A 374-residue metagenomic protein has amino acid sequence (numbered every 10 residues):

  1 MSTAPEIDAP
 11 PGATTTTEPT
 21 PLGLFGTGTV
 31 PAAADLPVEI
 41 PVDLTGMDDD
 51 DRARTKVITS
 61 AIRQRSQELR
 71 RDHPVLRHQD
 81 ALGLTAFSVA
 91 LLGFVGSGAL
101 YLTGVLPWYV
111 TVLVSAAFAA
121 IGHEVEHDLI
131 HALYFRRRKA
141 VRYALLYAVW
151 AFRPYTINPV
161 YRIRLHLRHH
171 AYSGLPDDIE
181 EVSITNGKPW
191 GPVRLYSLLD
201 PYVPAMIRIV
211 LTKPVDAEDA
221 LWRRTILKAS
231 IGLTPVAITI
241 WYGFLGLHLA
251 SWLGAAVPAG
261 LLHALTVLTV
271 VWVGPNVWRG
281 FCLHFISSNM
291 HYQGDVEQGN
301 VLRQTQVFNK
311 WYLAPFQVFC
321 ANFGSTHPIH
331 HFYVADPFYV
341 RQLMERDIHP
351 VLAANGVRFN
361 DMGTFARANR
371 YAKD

Functional and structural regions predicted by a protein language model:
M1-I121, V125-E126, F152-V273, F338-D374: Non-catalytic, topology-defining segments of multipass membrane proteins
L69-R70, G294-V307, H349-V351: Polar-ligand-bearing catalytic/cofactor-coordination segments of membrane-embedded or membrane-tethered inner-membrane
Y109-V110, A116-F118, G280-C282, F319-A321: Short hydrophobic "helix-edge" motifs at membrane interfaces and signal-peptide entry regions
A117-L129, N158, V271-N300: Transmembrane alpha-helical segments that form the membrane-embedded catalytic/substrate-channel core of multi-pass
G122-A132, R162-G174, I286-D295, C320-P337: Histidine-centered catalytic micro-motifs
L133-P154, E181-W190, G299-A314: Juxtamembrane helix-capping/reentrant segments at transmembrane boundaries
Y202-P204, P315-G324: Long helical/loop segments within the catalytic core of UDP-sugar-dependent glycosyltransferases, especially the large
